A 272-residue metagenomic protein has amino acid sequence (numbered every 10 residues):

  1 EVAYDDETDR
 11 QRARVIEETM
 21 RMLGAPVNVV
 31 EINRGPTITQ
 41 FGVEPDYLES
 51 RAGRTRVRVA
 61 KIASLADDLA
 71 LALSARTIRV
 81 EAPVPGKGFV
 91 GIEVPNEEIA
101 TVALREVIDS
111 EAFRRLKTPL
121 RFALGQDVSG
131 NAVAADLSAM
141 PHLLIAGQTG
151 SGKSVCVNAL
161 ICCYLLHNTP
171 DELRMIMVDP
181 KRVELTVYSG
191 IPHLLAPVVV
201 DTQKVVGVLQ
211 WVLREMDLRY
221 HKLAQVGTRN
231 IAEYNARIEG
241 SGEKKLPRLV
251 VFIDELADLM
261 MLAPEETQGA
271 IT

Functional and structural regions predicted by a protein language model:
E1-A3, I38-F41, R51, K61 (+4 more regions): P-loop NTPase catalytic phosphate-binding loop
E1-Y47: N-terminal anchoring/assembly modules that precede and organize ATP-driven motor systems
E7, A52-G53: Long, intrinsically disordered low-complexity linkers enriched in proline
R12-M20, R58-T77, L160-I161: Short, non-transmembrane amphipathic alpha-helical segments
L23-N33, R76-P83, L173-R174: Short beta-strand elements
Y47-A52, E97-A103: Short, charged/polar, Gly/Pro-enriched secondary-structure boundary elements
R54, V102-V107, A146-G147: Short, charged, solvent-exposed linker or helix-capping segments at domain edges/interfaces that act as flexible hinges
I238-G242: Conserved helix/coil segment N-terminal to the catalytic DExD/H
